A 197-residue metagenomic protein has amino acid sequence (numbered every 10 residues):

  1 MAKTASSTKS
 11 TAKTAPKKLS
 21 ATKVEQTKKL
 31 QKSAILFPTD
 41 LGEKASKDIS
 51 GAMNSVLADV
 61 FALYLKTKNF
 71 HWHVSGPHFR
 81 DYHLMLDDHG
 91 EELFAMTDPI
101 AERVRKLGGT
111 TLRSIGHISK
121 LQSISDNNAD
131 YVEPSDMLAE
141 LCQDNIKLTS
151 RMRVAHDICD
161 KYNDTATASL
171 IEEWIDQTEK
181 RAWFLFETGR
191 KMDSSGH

Functional and structural regions predicted by a protein language model:
M1-K32, S195-H197: Polybasic, lysine-enriched low-complexity intrinsically disordered terminal tails
L30-L36, Q122-N127, D144, W183-S194: Phosphate/pyrophosphate-binding loop motifs in nucleotide- or prenyl diphosphate-using proteins
A34-V56, P134: Disorder-to-helix initiation segments
D40-D48, L63-D88, V154-A166: Helix-loop segments that flank and shape redox-cofactor active sites
K47-L57, F61, H83, D87-G90 (+5 more regions): Short amphipathic alpha-helical segments with heptad-repeat character
L57, Y64, H71, G90 (+6 more regions): A structural signal for well-ordered alpha-helices, especially hydrophobic packing surfaces of coiled-coils
V74, H78-H117: Conserved alpha-helical segments that form or flank metal/cofactor-binding pockets of metalloenzymes
E102, G116-E173: Acidic/histidine-rich alpha-helical segments that form the ligand environment of transition-metal centers
